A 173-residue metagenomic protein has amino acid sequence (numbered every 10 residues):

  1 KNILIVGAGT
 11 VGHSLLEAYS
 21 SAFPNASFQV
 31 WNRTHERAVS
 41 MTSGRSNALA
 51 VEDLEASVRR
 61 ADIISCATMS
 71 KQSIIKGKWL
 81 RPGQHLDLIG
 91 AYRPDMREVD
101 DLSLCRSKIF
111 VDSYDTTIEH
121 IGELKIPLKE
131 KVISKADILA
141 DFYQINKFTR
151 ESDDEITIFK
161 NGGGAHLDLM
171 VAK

Functional and structural regions predicted by a protein language model:
K1: Phosphate/diphosphate ligand-binding glycine-rich loop within oxidoreductases
A8-G9: Glycine-rich Rossmann-fold phosphate-binding loop(s) that bind the pyrophosphate of adenine dinucleotide cofactors
G12-H13: N-terminal Rossmann-fold NAD(P) dinucleotide-binding loop
S21-G44: NAD(P)-binding Rossmann-fold cofactor-contacting core
S46-A61, I75-K78: Short acidic low-complexity segments
S65-T68, L88-I89: Short, well-ordered coil/turn residues at beta-beta hairpins and beta-strand->alpha-helix junctions within
L80-G83, L88-R150: Rossmann-fold NAD(P)-binding glycine/threonine-rich loop
E151-K173: C-terminal helix-to-coil terminal segments
